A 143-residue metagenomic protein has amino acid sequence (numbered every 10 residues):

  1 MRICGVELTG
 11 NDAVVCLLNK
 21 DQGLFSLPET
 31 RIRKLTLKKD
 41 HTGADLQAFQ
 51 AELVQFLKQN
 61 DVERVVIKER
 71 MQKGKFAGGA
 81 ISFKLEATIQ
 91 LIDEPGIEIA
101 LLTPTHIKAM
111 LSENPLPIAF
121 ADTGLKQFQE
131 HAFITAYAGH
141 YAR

Functional and structural regions predicted by a protein language model:
R2-I3, N11-R143: Phosphate- and other anionic-substrate recognition elements at nucleic-acid/protein interfaces
E7: Short glycine/proline-centered loop/turn elements that form peptide/ligand docking sites
